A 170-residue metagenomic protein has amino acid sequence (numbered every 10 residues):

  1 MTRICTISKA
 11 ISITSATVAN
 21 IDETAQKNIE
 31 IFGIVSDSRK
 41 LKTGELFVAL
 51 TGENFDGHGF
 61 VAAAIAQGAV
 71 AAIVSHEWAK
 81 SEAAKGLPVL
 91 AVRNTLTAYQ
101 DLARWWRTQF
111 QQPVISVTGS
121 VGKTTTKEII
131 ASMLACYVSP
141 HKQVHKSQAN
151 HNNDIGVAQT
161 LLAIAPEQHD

Functional and structural regions predicted by a protein language model:
M1-D101, W105: N-terminal leader/targeting and accessory segments in enzymes
A98-D170: Phosphate-binding loop of NTP-binding sites
